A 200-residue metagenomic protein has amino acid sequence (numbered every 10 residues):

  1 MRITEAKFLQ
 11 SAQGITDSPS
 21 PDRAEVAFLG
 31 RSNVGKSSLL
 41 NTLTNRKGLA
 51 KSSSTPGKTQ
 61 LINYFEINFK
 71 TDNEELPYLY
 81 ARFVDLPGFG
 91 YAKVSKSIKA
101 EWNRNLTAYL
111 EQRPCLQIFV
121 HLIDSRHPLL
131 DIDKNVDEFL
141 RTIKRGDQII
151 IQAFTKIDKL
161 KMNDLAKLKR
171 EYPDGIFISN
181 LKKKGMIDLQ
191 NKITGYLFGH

Functional and structural regions predicted by a protein language model:
M1-Y91, F198: Conserved G1/Walker A P-loop phosphate-binding module
I3-T16, K156-H200: Canonical P-loop GTPase G-domain recognition
Q13, T44, T107-P114, R141 (+2 more regions): Signal for well-folded cores of large energy- and translation-related assemblies
T16, G48, Y91-V94, L130 (+2 more regions): Conserved protein kinase catalytic core
D22-R23, L43, K96-K99, K134-E138 (+2 more regions): Short, glycine/charged-enriched secondary-structure capping and boundary segments
R31, G57, D124-S125, L181: Structured loop/turn residues at secondary-structure junctions
T59-Y64, F69, N73-A81, P87-L116 (+1 more regions): Switch II of P-loop NTPase G domains
R104-D174: Conserved C-terminal guanine-recognition region of P-loop GTPase G domains, centered on the G4
